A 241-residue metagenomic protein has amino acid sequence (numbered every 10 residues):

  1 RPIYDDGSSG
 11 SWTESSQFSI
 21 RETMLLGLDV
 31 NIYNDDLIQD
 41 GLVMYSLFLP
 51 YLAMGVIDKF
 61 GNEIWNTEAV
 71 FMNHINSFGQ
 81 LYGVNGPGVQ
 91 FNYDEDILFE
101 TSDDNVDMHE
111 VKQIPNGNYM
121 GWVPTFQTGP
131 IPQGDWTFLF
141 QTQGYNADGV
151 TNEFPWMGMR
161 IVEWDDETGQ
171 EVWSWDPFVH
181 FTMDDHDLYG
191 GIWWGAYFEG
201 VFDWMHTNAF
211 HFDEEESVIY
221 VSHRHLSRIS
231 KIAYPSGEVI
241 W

Functional and structural regions predicted by a protein language model:
P2-Y4: Conserved structural position at the C-terminal beta-strand of extracellular beta-sandwich adhesion modules
G7-G10, S16-W241: Histidine-/acidic-rich catalytic cores in large beta-rich domains
